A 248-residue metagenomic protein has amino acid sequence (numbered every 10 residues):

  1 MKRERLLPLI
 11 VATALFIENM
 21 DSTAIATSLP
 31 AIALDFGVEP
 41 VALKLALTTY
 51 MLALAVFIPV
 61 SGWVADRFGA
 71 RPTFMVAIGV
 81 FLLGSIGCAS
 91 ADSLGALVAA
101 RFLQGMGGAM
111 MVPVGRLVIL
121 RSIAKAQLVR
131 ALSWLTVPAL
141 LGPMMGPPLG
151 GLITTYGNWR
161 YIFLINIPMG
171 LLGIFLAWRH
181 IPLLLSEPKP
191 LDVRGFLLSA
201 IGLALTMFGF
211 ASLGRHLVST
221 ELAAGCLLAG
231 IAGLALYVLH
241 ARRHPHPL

Functional and structural regions predicted by a protein language model:
M1-A12, L94, I201, A241: Primarily residues marking transmembrane-helix entry/exit sites
R3-S61, M111, G146: Extracytoplasmic
T13, I17, A24, L29 (+14 more regions): Hydrophobic residues within membrane-embedded alpha-helical segments of Major Facilitator Superfamily
I25, L45-T49, V76, A99-A100 (+6 more regions): Hydrophobic core positions of alpha-helical segments in small-molecule transporters and transporter systems
A31-A42, S93, T154-N158, L213-H216: Extracellular/lumenal inter-transmembrane loop segments of multi-pass membrane transporters
I58-G195: Helix-loop-helix hairpins in multi-pass membrane proteins, especially solute transporters
T155-L248: Hydrophobic transmembrane-helix bundles of small-molecule transporters
